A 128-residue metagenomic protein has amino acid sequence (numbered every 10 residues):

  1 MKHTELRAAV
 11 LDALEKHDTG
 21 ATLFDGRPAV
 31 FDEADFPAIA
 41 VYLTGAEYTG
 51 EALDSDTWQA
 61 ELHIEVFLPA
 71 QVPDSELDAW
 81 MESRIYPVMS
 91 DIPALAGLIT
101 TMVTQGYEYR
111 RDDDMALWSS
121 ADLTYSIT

Functional and structural regions predicted by a protein language model:
M1-F31, T44-T128: Charged, amphipathic alpha-helical segments and their flanking helix caps
F36-A46: A short, hydrophobic beta-strand-centered structural micro-motif
